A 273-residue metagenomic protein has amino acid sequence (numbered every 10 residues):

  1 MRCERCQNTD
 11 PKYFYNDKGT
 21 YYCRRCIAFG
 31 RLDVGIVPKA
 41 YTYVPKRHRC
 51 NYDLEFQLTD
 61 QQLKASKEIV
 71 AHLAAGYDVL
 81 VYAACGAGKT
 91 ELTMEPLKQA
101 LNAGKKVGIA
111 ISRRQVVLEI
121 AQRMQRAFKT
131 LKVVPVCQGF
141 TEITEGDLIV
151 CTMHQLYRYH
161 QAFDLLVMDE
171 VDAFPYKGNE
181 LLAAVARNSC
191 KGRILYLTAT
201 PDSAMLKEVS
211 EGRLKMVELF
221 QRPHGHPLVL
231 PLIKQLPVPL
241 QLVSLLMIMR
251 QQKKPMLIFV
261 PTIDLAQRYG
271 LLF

Functional and structural regions predicted by a protein language model:
M1-P45: Interdomain "pre-motor" coupling segment immediately N-terminal to P-loop NTPase/helicase cores
L54-Y77: N-terminal pre-P-loop "Q-motif" helix
Y82-T90, A100, K105-I120, I248-F273: Conserved strand-helix element at the start of the C-terminal RecA-like helicase core
L92-P96: Hydrophobic positions on the alpha1 helix immediately C-terminal to the Walker A/P-loop
K105-K106, K132, E145-L148, A162-L165 (+2 more regions): Loop/turn-to-beta-strand initiation segments
R113-V116, E142, D172-F174, D202 (+1 more regions): Residues immediately C-terminal
R123-Y159: Inter-Walker segment of RecA-like/P-loop motor cores
Q161-L165, E170-S244: Post-DEXD/H (motif II) to motif III coupling segment of the RecA-like Helicase ATP-binding lobe
